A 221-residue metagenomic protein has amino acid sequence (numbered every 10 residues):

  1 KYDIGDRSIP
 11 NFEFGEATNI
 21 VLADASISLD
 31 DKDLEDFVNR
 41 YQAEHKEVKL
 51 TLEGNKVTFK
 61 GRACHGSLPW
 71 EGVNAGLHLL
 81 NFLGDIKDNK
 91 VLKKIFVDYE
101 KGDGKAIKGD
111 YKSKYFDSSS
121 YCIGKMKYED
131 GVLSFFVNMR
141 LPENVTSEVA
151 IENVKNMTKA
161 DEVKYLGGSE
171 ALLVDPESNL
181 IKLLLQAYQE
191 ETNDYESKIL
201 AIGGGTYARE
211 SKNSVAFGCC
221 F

Functional and structural regions predicted by a protein language model:
K1, A75-H78, L180, Y207 (+1 more regions): Catalytic-loop motifs flanking and including active-site residues across diverse enzymes
K1-P142: Midchain, well-structured core segments that form catalytic/ion-binding scaffolds
I9, L50, D161-V163, S197-I199: Generic structural signal for residues in well-ordered beta-strands
F14, G167-A171, Y195-I202: Short catalytic/ligand-gating loop segments at beta-alpha or beta-beta junctions within enzyme catalytic domains
D36-H45, N81-I86, N153-D161, N179 (+2 more regions): Generic non-transmembrane alpha-helical segments
E53-T58, K164-L180: Short proline/glycine- and acidic-rich turn/helix-capping motifs at secondary-structure junctions
N55, K182-F221: Zn-dependent metallopeptidase/amidohydrolase metal-coordination segment
T146-V149: Solvent-exposed, non-transmembrane alpha-helical starts
